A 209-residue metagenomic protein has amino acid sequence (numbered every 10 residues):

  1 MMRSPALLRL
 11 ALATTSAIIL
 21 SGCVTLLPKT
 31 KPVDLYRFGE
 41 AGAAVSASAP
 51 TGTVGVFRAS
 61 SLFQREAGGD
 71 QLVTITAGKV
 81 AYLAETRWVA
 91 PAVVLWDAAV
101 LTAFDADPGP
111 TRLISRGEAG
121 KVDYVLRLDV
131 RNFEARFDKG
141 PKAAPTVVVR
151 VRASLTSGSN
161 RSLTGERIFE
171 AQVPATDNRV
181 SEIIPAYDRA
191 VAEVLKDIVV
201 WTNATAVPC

Functional and structural regions predicted by a protein language model:
M2-L12: Bacterial N-terminal signal peptides that target proteins for export
I19-G22: C-terminal motif of bacterial Sec signal peptides marking the signal peptidase cleavage site
V24-A43, D107-S159: Surface-exposed short loop/turn segments
V24-V94, A204-C209: A structural "domain/chain start" motif
K79-R87, S159-V200: Short secondary-structure boundary motifs at beta->alpha junctions and helix caps
L101-G109, A135, V199-A206: Sec-exported extracytoplasmic/periplasmic mature domains
